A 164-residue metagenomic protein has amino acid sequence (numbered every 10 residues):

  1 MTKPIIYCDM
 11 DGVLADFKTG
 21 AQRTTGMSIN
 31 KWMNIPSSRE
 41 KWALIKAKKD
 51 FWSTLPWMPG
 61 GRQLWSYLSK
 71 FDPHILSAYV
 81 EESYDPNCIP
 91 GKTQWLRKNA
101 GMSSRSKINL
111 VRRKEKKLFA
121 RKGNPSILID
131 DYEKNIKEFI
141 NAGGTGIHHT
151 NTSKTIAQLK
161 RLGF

Functional and structural regions predicted by a protein language model:
M1-K49, N141, N151: Active-site neighborhood of HAD-like aspartate-dependent phosphohydrolases
I5, I108-F139: Conserved Lys-Pro-Asp/Glu-containing loop-to-beta segment of HAD-superfamily phosphomonoesterases, centered on
L14-K18, R23, P73-I75, E82-P86 (+3 more regions): Short catalytic/ligand-binding loop motif for oxyanion handling, primarily in non-cytosolic enzymes, centered on
W52-W57, G61-K92, L96: Substrate-recognition element of Asp-dependent hydrolases with the DxDx(T/V) motif
K92-N109, F164: Structural recognition of alpha->loop->beta junctions
N124-R161: Acidic, Mg2+-coordinating phosphoryl-transfer loop and its flanking beta/alpha structural elements, shared across
